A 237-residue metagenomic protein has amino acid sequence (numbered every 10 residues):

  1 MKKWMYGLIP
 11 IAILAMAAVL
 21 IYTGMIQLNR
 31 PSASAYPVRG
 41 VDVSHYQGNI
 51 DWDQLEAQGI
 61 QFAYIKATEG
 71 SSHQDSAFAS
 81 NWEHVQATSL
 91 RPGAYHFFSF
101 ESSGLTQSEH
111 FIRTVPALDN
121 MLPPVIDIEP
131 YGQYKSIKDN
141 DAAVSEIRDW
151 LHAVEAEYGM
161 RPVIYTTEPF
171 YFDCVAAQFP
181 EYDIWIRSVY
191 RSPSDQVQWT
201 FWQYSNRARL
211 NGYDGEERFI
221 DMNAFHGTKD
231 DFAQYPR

Functional and structural regions predicted by a protein language model:
M1-K2: N-terminal Lys/Arg-rich, disordered targeting/topogenic segments
M5-T23: Hydrophobic membrane-insertion alpha-helices, especially the h-region of bacterial N-terminal signal peptides
L20-I26, V43-Q61: SEC14/CRAL-TRIO lipid-binding/transfer domains and related phosphoinositide-recognition modules that form deep
T23-A35: Aromatic-capped interface at the extracytoplasmic side of an N-terminal signal-anchor transmembrane helix
A33-N49, K66-D149, E155-M160: Substrate-binding cleft of extracellular glycoside hydrolase catalytic domains
A35-G48, D53, F179-R237: Functionally critical loop-and-helix segments that line ligand-binding/catalytic clefts of soluble enzyme domains
G59-F62, L90, N120, Q178-I184 (+1 more regions): Glycine-enriched alpha-helix->loop->beta-strand junction motifs that scaffold or abut catalytic
E155, G159-F172: Aromatic-lined carbohydrate-recognition surfaces of secreted/lumenal glycan-active proteins
